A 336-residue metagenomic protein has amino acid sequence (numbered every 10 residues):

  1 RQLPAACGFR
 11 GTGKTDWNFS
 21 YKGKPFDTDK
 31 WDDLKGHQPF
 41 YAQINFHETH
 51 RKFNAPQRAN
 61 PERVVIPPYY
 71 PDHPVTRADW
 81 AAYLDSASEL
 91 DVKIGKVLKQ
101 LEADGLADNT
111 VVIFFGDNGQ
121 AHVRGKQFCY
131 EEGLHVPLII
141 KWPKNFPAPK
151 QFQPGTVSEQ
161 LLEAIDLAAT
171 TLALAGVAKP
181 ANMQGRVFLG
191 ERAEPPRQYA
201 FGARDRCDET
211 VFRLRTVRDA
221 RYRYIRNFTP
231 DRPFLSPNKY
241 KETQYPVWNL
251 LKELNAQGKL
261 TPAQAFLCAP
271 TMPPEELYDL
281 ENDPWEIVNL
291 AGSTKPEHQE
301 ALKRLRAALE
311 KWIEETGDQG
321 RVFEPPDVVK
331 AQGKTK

Functional and structural regions predicted by a protein language model:
R1-F53, E191, F201-R204: Catalytic-site neighborhoods of secreted/periplasmic enzymes that process anionic sulfate/phosphate groups
Q2-A5, H37-Y41, L106-V112, V136 (+2 more regions): Loop/turn elements at helix/coil->beta-strand transitions in domains of secreted/extracellular proteins
K14-S20, D108-T110, G155-D219, V288-N289 (+2 more regions): Polar, surface-exposed loop/tail segments that function as active-site lids or cofactor/substrate-recognition elements
K30-D79, N118-C129, N145-P147, G292-P296 (+1 more regions): Active-site His/acidic residue clusters
V64-T110, Q120, N145-F146, L174: A long, amphipathic alpha-helix that forms part of the scaffold/cap immediately adjacent to metal-dependent active
E102-E163, N182-Q184, T335-K336: Histidine-centered active-site microenvironments of extracellular/periplasmic hydrolases and transferases
Q120-H122, A175-E276, K334-K336: C-terminal cap/loop subdomain of S1 sulfatases and analogous C-terminal strand-loop tails that border
H135, Q257-E275, L280-K336: Long, internal low-complexity/basic segments
